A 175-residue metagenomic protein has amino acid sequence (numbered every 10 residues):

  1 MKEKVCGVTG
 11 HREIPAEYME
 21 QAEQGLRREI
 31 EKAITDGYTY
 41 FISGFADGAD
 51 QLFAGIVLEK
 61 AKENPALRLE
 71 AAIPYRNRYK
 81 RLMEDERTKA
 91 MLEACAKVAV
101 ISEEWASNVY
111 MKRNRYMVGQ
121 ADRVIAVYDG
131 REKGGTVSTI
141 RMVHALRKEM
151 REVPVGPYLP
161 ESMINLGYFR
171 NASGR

Functional and structural regions predicted by a protein language model:
M1-S173: Acidic/glycine-enriched connector segments
